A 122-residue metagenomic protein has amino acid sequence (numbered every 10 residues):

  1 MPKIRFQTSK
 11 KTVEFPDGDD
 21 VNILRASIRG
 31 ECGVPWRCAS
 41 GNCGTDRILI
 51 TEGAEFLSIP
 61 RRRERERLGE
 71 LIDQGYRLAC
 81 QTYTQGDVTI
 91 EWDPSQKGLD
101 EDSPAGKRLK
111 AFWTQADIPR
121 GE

Functional and structural regions predicted by a protein language model:
M1-T12: Eukaryote-biased recognition of intrinsically disordered, low-complexity regulatory segments
I4-R5, A26-I28, L68-G75: Short, solvent-exposed secondary-structure boundary motifs
F6, F15-D17, I50, T84 (+1 more regions): Hydrophobic residues in beta-strands and at strand termini
K11-V21: Short, contiguous acidic and Ser/Thr-rich linear segments
D20-C32: Short amphipathic, charge-patterned alpha-helical segments
C32-A54, E70-G86: Local cysteine-cluster metal-coordination motifs and their immediate loop/turn environment, predominantly Fe-S cluster
E55-E70: Short, charge-rich, low-complexity interaction segments located in flexible loops at or near secondary-structure
R65, L71-E122: Fe-S ferredoxin-like electron-transfer domains and their immediately adjacent linker/connector regions across
